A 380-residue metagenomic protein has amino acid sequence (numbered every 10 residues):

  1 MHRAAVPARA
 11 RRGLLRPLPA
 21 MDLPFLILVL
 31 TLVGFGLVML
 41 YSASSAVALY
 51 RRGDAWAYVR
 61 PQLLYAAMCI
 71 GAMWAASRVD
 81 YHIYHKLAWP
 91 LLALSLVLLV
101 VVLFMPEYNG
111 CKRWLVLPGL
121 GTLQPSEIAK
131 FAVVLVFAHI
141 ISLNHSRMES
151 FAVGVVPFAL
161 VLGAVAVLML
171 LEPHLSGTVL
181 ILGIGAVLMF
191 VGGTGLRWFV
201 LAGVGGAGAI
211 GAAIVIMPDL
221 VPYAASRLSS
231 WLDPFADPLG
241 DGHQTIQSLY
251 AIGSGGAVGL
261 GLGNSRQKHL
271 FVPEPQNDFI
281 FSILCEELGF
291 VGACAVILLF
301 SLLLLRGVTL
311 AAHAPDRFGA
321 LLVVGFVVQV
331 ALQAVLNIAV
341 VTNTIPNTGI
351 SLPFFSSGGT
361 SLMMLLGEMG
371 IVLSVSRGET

Functional and structural regions predicted by a protein language model:
H2-L32, V38-P173, I338-P353, S357 (+2 more regions): Membrane-helix boundary/helix-loop-helix interface segments in multi-pass membrane proteins
L64-C69, E287-L305: Hydrophobic alpha-helical transmembrane segments
G71, V79, V136, G211 (+6 more regions): Transmembrane alpha-helix boundary/anchor motif
W89-P90, S95-L96, A152-L170, L175-I216 (+1 more regions): Hydrophobic alpha-helical segments of polytopic membrane proteins
Y108-W114, T122, L201-A295, A314-L322: Hydrophobic, glycine- and aromatic-enriched re-entrant/interface helices and adjoining loop segments
E127, L135, V153-F158, I181 (+5 more regions): Alpha-helical transmembrane segments of multi-pass membrane proteins, especially transporters and channels
I141, V179-W198, R266-G292, S351-L366: Interfacial segments of multi-pass membrane proteins
A311-G349, F355: Loop-to-helix entry and N-terminal half of a specific, functionally important transmembrane alpha helix in multi-pass
